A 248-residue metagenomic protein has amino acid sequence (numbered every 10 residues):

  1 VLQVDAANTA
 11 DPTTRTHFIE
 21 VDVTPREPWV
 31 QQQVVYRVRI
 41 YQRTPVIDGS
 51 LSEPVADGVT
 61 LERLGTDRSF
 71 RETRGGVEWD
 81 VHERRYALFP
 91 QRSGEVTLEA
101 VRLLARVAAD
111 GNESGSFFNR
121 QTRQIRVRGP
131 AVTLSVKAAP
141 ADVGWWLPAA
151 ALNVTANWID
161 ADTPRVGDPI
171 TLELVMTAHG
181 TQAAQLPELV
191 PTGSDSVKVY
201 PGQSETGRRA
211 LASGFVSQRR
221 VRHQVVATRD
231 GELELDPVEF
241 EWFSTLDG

Functional and structural regions predicted by a protein language model:
V1-G248: Regulatory and interaction patches adjacent to catalytic/ligand-binding sites in large macromolecular machines
